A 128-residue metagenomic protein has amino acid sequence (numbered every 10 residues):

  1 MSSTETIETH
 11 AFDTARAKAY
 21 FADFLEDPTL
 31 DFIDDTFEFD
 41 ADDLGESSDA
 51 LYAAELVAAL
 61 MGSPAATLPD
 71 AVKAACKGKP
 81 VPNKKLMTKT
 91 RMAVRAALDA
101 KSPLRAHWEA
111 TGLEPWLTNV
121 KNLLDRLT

Functional and structural regions predicted by a protein language model:
S2-A11, D27, A66-L68, T88-M92 (+3 more regions): Surface/interface-facing alpha-helical segments and adjacent flexible terminal/loop regions used for partner/assembly
S2-L44: Short terminal alpha-helical segments
A11-A15, F24, L51, T118-K121 (+1 more regions): Surface-exposed assembly/interface segments
A15, L44-L51, K85, P115: Residues within HEAT/ARM-like alpha-solenoid scaffolds
D40-S47, K77, V81: Short, solvent-exposed segments of well-ordered alpha helices
S48-G62: Short, hydrophobic/amphipathic alpha-helical patches that form generic packing surfaces within helical domains
A65-T90: Mid-chain, well-packed structural core segment of small domains
P82-T128: Amphipathic alpha-helical binding modules
